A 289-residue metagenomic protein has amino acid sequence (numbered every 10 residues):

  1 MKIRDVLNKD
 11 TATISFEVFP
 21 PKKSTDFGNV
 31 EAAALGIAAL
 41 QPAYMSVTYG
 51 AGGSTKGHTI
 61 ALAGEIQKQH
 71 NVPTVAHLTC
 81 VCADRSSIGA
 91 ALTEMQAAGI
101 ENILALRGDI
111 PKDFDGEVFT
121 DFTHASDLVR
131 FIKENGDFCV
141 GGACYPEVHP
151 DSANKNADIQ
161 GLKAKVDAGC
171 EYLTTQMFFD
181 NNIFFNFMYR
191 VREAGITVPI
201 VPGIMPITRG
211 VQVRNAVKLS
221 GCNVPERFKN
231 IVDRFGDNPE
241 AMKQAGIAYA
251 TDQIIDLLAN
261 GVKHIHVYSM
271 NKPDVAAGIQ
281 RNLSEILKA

Functional and structural regions predicted by a protein language model:
M1-V47: Conserved N-terminal beta1-alpha1 strand-loop-helix module at the mouth
I3-R4, T25-F27, G53-E65, D84-A90 (+4 more regions): Active-site-adjacent beta->alpha loops and helix N-cap segments on the catalytic face of soluble alpha/beta enzymes
T13-N29, T74-S86, G141-A157, R234-A248: Active-site mouth loops of central-metabolism enzymes
S15, S46, V75, L104-A105 (+2 more regions): Conserved beta-strand positions in the central sheet of alpha/beta enzyme cores
E17, M45, M95, K165 (+3 more regions): Conserved, mostly hydrophobic/aromatic
V18-P21, T48-G52, H77-A83, G108-D109 (+4 more regions): Active-site beta-loop-alpha junctions enriched in small/polar residues
S24-I37, T59, S86-T93, N154-A164 (+1 more regions): Short, acidic/polar
F119-Y145, G195-I247, D252, L283-A289: Active-site pocket-lining/capping segments in soluble small-molecule metabolic enzymes
